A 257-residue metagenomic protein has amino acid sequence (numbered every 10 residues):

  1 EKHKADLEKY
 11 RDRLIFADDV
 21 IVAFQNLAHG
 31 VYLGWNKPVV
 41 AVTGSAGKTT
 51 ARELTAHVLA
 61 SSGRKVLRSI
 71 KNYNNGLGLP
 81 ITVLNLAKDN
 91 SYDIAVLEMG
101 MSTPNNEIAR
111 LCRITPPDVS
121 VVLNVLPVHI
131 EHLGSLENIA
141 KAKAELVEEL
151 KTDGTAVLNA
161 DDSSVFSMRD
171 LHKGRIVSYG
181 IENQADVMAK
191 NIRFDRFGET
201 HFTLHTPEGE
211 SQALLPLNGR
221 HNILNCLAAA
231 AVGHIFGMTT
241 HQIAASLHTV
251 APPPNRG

Functional and structural regions predicted by a protein language model:
E1-K2, R68-Y73, I243: A short glycine-rich beta-strand->turn/loop micro-motif centered on a GG-aromatic cluster
H3-D12, D118-G257: Acidic, Mg2+-coordinating active-site environments of NTP-dependent enzymes
D12-V22: N-terminal pre-Walker A segment at the start of P-loop NTPase domains
I15, L67, V177: General small-molecule cofactor/ligand-binding pocket signal
A17-D18, S69, Y73, G219 (+1 more regions): A generic helix-loop boundary/linker signal
A23-A156, F166-H172, G233: Phosphate-binding loop of NTP-binding sites
